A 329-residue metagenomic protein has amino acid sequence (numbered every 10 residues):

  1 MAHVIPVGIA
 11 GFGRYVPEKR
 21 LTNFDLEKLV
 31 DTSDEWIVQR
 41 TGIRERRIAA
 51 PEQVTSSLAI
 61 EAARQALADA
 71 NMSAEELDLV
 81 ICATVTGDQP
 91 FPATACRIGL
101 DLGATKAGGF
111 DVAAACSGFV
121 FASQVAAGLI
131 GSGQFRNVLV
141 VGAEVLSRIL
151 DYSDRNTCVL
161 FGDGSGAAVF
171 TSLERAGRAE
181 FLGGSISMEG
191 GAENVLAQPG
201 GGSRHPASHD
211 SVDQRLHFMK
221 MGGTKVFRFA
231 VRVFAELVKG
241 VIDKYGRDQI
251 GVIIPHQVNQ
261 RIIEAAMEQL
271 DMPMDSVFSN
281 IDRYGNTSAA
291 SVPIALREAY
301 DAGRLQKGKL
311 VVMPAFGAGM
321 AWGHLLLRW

Functional and structural regions predicted by a protein language model:
M1-P51, D154-R228, R232, E236 (+1 more regions): Condensing-enzyme catalytic core mediating Claisen C-C bond formation in acyl metabolism
A2, S56, I60-A63, L67 (+8 more regions): Claisen-condensing/thiolase-fold acyl-transfer catalytic domains that form or cleave C-C bonds in fatty acid
A10-G13, A83, A113, V138-E144 (+4 more regions): Short beta-strand segments
R20-L21, F91-A93, L150-D154, W322-L326: Short acidic, glycine/serine/threonine-rich loops at helix termini
V30-Q39, Q89-G103, L139-L146, S203-S211 (+1 more regions): Acidic-glycine-rich active-site phosphate/pyrophosphate-binding loop
I43-R47, E76-I81, L100-A113, S147-S153 (+1 more regions): Glycine/charged-rich beta-loop-alpha catalytic/anionic-binding loops adjacent to active sites
E75-A83, D248-H256: Short glycine-rich phosphate-binding loop at a beta-alpha junction
G131-S165: Flexible, glycine-rich active-site loops centered on histidine and acidic residues that chelate a metal or position
